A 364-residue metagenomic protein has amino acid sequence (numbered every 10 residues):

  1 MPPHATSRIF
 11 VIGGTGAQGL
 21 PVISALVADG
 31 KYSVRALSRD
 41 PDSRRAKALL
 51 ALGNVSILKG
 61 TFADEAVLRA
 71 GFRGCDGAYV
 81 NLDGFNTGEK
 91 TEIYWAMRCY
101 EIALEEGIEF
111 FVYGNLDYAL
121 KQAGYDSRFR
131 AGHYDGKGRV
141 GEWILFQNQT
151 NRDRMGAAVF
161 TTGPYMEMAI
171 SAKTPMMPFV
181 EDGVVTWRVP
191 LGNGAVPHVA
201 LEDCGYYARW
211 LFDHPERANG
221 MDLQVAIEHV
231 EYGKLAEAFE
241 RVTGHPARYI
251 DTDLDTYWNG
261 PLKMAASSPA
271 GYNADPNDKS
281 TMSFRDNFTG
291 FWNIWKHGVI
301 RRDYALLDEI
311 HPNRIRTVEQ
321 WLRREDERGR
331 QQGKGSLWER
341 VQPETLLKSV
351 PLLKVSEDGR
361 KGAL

Functional and structural regions predicted by a protein language model:
P2-S33, L37-L49, A63-A66, G84-Y94 (+2 more regions): Oxidoreductase cofactor-interface core, primarily capturing Rossmann-like NAD(P)-dependent enzymes
K47-A51, V55-C75: Conserved Rossmann-fold cofactor-binding substructure of NAD(P)-dependent oxidoreductases
F72, D76-Y79, V112: N-terminal Rossmann-like NAD(P) cofactor-binding module of classical short-chain dehydrogenase/reductase
W95-R98, I102: Short, conserved SAM-binding segment of the class I
Y100, L201-R209, I315-L322: Short, amphipathic alpha-helical "lid/cap" segments that border enzyme active or binding sites
K173, F179-V184, A195, P246-A247 (+5 more regions): Preference for well-ordered, secondary-structure-rich cores of eukaryotic proteins
L223, A236-V299: Terminal hydrophobic/aromatic helix or amphipathic segment near a protein terminus
R302-L364: Amphipathic terminal alpha-helices
